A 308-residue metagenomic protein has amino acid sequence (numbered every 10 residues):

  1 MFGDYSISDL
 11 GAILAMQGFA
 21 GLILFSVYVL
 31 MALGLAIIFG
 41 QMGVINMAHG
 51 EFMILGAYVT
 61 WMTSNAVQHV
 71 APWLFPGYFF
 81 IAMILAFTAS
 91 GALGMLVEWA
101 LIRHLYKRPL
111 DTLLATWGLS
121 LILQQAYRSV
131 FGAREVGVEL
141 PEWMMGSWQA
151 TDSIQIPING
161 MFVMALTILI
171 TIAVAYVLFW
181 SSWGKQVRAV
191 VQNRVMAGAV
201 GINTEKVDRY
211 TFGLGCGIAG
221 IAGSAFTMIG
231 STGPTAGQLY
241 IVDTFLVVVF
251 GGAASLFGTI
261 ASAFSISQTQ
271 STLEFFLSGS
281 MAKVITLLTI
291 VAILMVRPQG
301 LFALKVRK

Functional and structural regions predicted by a protein language model:
M1-M31, V59, A71-A82, R108-L113 (+2 more regions): Membrane-interfacial amphipathic/re-entrant helices at transmembrane-helix boundaries
I13-A20, V174-S182, D208-A254, Q270-K283: Inter-helical junctions in multi-pass inner-membrane proteins, predominant in energy-converting antiporter-like
A15-T63, L96, A100-D111, R128 (+1 more regions): Single transmembrane alpha-helix segments in multi-pass membrane proteins
I37-Y58, K107-T112, W183-Q186, R209-Y210 (+4 more regions): Short, non-helical or kinked segments that cap or interrupt transmembrane helices
E51-Y58, R103-R128, G237-V249, S265 (+1 more regions): Pore- or pathway-lining transmembrane helices of multi-pass membrane proteins that form conduits for solutes/ions
V70-L119, A126, A173, A261-I266 (+1 more regions): Alpha-helical transmembrane segments within multi-pass membrane transporters and channels
H104-L105, T112-W180, V207-Y210, T272 (+4 more regions): Transmembrane helix-bundle core of multi-pass membrane transporters and related energy-transducing complexes
S153-T232, L256-A261: Helix-loop-helix "hairpin" substructures at the membrane interface of multi-pass membrane proteins
